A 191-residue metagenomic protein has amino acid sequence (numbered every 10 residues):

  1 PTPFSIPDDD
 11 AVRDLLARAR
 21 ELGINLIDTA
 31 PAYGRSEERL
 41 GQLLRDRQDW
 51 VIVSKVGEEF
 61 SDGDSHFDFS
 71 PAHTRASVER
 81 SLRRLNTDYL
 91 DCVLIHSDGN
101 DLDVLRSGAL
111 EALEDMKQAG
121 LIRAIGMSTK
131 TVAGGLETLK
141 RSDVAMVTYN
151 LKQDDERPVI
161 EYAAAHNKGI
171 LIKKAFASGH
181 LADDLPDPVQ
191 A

Functional and structural regions predicted by a protein language model:
P1-D10, E59-R75, S97-L102: Active-site mouth loops of central-metabolism enzymes
P1-V51: N-terminal binding-site loop/beta-alpha segment at the start of enzyme catalytic domains that lines or forms
S5-A19, F69-N86, T129-E137: Short, acidic/polar
A19, I27, L40, I52 (+6 more regions): Conserved, mostly hydrophobic/aromatic
E37-V56, L110-G120: Alpha-helix-loop-beta-strand connector modules within alpha/beta enzyme cores
G41-V51, L82-D88, E137-K140, E161-H166: Acidic (Asp/Glu)-rich catalytic clusters
L82-D101: Active-site groove signature of glycoside hydrolases
S97-A191: Beta/alpha (TIM)-barrel catalytic core signal, keyed to glycine-rich beta->alpha loops juxtaposed to Asp/Glu that bind
